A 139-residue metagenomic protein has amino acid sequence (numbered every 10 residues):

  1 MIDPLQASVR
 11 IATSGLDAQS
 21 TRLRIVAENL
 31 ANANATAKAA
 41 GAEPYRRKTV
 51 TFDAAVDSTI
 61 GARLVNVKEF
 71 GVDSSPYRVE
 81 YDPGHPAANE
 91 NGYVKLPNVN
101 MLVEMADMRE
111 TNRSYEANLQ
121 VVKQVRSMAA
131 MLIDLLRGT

Functional and structural regions predicted by a protein language model:
M1-T139: Amphipathic alpha-helical polymerization modules
